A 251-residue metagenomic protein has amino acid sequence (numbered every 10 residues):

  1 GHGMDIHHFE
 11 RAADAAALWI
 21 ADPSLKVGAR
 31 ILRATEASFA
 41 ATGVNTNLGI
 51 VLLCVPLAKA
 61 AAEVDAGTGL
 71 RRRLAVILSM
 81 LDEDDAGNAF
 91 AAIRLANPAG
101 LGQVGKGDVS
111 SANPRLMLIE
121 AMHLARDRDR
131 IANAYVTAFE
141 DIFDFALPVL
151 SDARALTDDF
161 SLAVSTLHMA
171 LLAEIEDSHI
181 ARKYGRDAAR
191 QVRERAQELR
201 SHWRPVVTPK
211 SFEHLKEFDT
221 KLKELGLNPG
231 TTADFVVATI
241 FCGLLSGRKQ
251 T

Functional and structural regions predicted by a protein language model:
G1-L25, A61-T220, E224, S246-T251: Phosphate-rich cofactor/ligand-interacting catalytic cores and adjacent structured alpha/beta frameworks
A15-G67: Long, hydrophobic/aromatic-enriched structural stretches that serve as scaffold segments
R30, G49-L53, A89, D159-L167 (+2 more regions): Residue-level detector of well-ordered alpha-helical segments, enriched for hydrophobic/aromatic packing positions
T42-P56, L225-F241: Conserved phosphate/anionic-ligand binding catalytic regions in large, soluble enzymes, centered on
